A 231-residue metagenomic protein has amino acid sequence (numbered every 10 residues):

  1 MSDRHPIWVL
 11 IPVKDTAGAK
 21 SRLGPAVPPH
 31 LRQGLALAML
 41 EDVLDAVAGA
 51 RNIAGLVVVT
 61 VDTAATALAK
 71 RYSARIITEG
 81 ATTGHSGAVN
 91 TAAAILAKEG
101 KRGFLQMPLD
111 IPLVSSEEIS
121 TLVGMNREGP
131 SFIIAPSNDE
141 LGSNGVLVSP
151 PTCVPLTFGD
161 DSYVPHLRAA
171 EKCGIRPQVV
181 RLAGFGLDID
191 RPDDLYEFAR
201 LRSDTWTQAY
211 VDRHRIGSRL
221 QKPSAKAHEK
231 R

Functional and structural regions predicted by a protein language model:
M1-L23: N-terminal nucleotide-binding beta1-loop-alpha1 segment
S2, D161-Y163, E171-R231: Conserved alpha/beta core of the MobA/IspD/sugar-nucleotide pyrophosphorylase nucleotidyltransferase superfamily
A36-I53: A short, N-terminal amphipathic alpha-helix
R51-R75: Acidic donor-binding segment of Leloir-type glycosyltransferases
K70-F104, S162: Short phosphate-binding loop-to-helix
P108-P112: The conserved acidic donor/metal-binding loop of glycosyltransferases
V114-E140: Conserved donor-nucleotide/metal-binding helix-loop-beta segment in metal-dependent transferases, i.e., the alpha-helix
V148-A170: Short, glycine-/small-residue-rich phosphate/pyrophosphate-handling segment
